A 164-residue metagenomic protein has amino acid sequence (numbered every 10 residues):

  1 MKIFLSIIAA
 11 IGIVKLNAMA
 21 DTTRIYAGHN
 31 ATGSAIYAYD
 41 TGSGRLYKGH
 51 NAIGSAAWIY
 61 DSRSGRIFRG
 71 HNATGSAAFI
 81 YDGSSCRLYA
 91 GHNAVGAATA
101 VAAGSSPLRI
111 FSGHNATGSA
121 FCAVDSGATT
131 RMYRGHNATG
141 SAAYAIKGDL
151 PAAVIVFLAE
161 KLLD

Functional and structural regions predicted by a protein language model:
K2-S6, M19-R45, H50-S55, S62-R66 (+2 more regions): Long terminal segments
F4-V14: Sec-dependent N-terminal signal peptides
